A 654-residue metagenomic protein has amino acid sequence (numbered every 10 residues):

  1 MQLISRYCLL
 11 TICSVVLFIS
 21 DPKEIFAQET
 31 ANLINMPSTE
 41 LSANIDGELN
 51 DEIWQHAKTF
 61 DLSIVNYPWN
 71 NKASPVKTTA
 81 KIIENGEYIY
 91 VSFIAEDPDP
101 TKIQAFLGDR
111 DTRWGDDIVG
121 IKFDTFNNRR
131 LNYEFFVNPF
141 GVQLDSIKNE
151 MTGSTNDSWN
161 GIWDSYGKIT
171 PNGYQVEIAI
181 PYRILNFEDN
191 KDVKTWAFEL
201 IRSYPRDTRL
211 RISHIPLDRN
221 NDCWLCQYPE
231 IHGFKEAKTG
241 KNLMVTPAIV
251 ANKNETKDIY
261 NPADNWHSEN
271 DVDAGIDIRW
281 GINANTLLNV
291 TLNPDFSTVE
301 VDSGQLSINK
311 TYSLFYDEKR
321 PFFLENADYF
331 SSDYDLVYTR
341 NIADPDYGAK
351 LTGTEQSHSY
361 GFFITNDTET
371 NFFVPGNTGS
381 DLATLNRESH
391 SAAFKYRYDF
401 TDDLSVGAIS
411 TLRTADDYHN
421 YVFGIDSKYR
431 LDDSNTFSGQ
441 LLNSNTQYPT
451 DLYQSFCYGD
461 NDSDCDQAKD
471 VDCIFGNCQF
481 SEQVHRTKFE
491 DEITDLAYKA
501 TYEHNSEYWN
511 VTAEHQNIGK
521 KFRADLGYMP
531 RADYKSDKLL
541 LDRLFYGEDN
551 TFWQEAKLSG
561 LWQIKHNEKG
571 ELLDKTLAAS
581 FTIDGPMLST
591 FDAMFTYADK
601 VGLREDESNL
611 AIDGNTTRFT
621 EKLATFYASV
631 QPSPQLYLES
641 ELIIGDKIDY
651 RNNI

Functional and structural regions predicted by a protein language model:
L9-D21: Bacterial N-terminal signal peptides
A27-R397, G407-A408, D417: Structural preference for beta-rich elements and adjacent junctions enriched in aromatics
G47, P247, V290, L351 (+9 more regions): Membrane-embedded beta-strand positions of outer-membrane beta-barrel proteins
D97, P139, Y182, R202-Y204 (+13 more regions): Transmembrane beta-strands of outer-membrane beta-barrel pores
A105-F106, K148-E150, R211-S213, K257-A263 (+8 more regions): Outer-membrane beta-barrel translocator domains and adjoining extracellular loop/strand segments of Gram-negative
N186-K194, F234-L243, N285, S357 (+6 more regions): Short loop/turn motifs that connect adjacent beta-strands in outer-membrane beta-barrel proteins
G233-K235, P247, I276-W280, A349-G353 (+6 more regions): Residues on the lipid-exposed face of transmembrane beta-strands in outer-membrane beta-barrel proteins
D344, L442-I654: Exposed, low-structure sequence patches enriched in small/polar residues
